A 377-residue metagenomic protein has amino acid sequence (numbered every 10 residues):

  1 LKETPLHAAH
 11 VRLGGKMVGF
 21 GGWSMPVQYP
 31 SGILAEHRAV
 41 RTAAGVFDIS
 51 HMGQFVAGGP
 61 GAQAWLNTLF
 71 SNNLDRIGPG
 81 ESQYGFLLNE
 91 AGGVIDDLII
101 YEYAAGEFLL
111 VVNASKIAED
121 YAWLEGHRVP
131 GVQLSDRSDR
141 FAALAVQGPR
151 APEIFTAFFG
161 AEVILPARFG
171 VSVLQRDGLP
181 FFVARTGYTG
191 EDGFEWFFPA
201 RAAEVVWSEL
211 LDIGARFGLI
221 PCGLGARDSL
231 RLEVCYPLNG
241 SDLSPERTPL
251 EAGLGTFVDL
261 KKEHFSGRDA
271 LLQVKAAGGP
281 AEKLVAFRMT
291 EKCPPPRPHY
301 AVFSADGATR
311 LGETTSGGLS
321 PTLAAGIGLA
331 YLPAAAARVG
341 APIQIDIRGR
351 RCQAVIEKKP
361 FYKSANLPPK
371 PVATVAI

Functional and structural regions predicted by a protein language model:
L1-G21, M25-Y29, Y103-I377: Conserved, structured C-terminal
L1-L88, G93, I377: Acidic, proline/glycine-enriched N-terminal capping motif
D48, D97, E195: Acidic active-site catalytic centers that drive phospho-/nucleotidyl reactions and related ester hydrolyses
N73-H127: Well-ordered mid-protein domain cores that form the structural environment of catalytic cofactors
